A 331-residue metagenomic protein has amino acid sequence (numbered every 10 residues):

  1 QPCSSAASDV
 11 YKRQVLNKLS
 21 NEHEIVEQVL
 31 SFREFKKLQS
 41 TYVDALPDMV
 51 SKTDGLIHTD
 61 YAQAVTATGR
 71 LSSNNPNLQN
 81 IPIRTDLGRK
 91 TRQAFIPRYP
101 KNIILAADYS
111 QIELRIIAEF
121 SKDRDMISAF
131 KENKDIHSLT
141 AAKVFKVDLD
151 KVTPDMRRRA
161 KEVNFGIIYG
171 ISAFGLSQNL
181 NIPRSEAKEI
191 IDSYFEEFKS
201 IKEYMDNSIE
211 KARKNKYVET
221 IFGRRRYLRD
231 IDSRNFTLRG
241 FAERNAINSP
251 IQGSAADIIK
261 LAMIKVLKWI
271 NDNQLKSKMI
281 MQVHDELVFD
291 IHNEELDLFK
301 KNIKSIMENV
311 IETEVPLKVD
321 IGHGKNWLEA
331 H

Functional and structural regions predicted by a protein language model:
Q1-A7, Y11: Single conserved hydrophobic/aromatic residue that forms the stacking wall/gate of nucleotide- or nucleobase-binding
E27-V29: Polar, glycine-rich mid-to-C-terminal structural blocks that act as macromolecule-binding/assembly scaffolds
D54, H58, A64-T66, A142-L275 (+3 more regions): Conserved catalytic core of nucleic-acid polymerases
D60-D148, R159: Function-dense linear segments that define catalytic or interfacial modules in macromolecule-processing proteins
T68, Q79-I81, I112-R115, D123-D125 (+6 more regions): Flexible loop/turn segments at secondary-structure boundaries
P97-Y99, D272-L275, I280-H284, K301 (+1 more regions): A structural signal for short secondary-structure junctions
F198, S305-E314: A common structural junction motif
E312-G322: Conserved short beta-strand edge segments in small beta-sheet-based binding/regulatory domains
